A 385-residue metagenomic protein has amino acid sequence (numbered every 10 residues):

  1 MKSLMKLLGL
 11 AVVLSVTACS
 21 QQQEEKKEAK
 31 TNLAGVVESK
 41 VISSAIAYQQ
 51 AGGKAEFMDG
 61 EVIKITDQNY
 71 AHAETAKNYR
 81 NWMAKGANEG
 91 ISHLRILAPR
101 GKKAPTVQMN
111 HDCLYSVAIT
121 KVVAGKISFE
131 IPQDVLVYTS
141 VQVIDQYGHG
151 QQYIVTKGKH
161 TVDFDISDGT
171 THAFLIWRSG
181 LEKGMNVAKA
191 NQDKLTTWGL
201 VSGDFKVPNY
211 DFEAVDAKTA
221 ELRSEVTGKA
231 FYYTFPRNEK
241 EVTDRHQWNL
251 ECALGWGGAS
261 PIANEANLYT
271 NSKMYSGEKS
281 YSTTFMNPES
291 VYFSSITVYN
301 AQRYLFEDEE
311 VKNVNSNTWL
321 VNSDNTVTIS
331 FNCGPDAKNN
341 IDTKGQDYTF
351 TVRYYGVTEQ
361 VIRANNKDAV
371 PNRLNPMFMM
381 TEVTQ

Functional and structural regions predicted by a protein language model:
K2-L10: Sec-dependent signal peptide recognition, specifically the positively charged N-region followed immediately by
L4, E24-E28: Generic N-terminal leader/processing signal
S15-A18: C-terminal motif of bacterial Sec signal peptides marking the signal peptidase cleavage site
S20-Q22: Bacterial signal peptide processing site
K27-Q385: A compositional/structural signature for long, glycine/proline-rich flexible linkers and loops on extracytoplasmic
